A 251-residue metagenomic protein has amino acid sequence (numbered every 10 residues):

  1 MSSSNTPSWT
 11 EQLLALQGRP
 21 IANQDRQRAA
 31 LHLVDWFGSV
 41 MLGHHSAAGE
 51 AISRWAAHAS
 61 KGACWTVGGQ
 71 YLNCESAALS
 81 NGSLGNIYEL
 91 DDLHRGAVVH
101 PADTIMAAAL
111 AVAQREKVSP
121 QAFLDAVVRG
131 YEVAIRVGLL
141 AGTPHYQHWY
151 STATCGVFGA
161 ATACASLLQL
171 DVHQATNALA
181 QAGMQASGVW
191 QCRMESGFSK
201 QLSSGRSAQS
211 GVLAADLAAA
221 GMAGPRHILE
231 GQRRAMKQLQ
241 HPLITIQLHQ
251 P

Functional and structural regions predicted by a protein language model:
S2-H249: N-terminal core-entry segment
